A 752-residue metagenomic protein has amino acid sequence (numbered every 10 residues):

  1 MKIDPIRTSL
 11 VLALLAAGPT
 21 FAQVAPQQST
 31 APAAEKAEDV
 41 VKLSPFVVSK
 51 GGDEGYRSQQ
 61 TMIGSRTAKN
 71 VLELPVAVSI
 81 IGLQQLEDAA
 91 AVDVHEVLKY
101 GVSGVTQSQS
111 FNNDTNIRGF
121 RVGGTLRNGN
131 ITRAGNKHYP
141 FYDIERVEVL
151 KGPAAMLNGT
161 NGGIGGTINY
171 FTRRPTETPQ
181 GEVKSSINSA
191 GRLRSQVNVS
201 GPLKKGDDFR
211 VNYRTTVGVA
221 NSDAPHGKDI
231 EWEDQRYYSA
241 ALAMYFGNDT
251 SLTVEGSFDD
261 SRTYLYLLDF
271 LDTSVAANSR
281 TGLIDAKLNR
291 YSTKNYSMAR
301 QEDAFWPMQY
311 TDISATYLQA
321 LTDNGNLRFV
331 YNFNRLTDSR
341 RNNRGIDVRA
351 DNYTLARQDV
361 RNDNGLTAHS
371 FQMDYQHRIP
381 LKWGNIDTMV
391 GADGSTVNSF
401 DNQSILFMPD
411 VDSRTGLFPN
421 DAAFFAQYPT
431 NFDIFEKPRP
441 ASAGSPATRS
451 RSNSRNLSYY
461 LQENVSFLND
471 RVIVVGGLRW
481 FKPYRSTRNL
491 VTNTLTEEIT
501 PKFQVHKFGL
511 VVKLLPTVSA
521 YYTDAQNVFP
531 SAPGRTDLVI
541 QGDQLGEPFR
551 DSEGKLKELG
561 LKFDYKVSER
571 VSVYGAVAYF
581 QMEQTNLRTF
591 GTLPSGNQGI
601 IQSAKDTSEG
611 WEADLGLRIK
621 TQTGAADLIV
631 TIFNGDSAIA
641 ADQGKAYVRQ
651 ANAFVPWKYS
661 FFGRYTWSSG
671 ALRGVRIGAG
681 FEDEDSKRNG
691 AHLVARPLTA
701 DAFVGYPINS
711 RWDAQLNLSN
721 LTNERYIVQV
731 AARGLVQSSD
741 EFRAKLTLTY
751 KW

Functional and structural regions predicted by a protein language model:
S44-T178, L559: Acidic, small-polar-rich N-terminal luminal/periplasmic segments of exported/outer-membrane proteins
Y142-E145, L157-Y238, F246-T250, T311 (+2 more regions): Outer-membrane beta-barrel translocator/receptor signature
A220-S222, W232, Y238-Y245, D249-A320 (+3 more regions): Acidic/polar loop-and-plug regions of large Gram-negative outer-membrane beta-barrel proteins
A243-G247, S251, E255-S257, L366 (+3 more regions): Structural signature of Gram-negative outer-membrane beta-barrels, strongest in the C-terminal barrel of TonB-dependent
I313-L336, Q358-R488: Face-selective signature of the C-terminal outer-membrane beta-barrel domain
T316-A320, N326-N332, L336-R344, D551-G624 (+1 more regions): Membrane-embedded beta-barrel scaffold of Gram-negative outer-membrane proteins
R471-V474, S572, A578-E583, I601-N689 (+1 more regions): Gram-negative outer-membrane beta-barrel transporters
E682-R688, V694, Y706-W752: C-terminal beta-signal and adjacent terminal beta-strands/loops of Gram-negative outer-membrane beta-barrel proteins
